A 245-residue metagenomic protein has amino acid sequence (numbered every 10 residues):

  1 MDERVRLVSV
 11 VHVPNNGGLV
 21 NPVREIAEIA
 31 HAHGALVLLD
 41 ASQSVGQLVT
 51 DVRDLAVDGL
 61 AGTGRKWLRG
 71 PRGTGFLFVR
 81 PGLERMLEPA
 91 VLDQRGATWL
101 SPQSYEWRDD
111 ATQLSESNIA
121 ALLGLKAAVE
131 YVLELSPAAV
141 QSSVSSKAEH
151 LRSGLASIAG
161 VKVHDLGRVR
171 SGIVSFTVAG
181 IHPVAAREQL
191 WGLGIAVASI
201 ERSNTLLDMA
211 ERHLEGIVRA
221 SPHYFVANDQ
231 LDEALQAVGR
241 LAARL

Functional and structural regions predicted by a protein language model:
M1-L245: Pyridoxal 5′-phosphate
